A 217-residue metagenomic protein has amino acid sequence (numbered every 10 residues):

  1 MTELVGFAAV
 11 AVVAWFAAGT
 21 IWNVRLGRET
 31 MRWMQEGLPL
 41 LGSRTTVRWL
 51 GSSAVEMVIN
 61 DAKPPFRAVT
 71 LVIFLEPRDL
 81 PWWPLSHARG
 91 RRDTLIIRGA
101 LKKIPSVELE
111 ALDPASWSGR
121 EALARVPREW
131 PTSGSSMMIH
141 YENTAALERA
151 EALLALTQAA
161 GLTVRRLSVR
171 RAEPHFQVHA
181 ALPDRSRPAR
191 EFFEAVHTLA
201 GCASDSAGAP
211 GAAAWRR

Functional and structural regions predicted by a protein language model:
M1-T2, W215: N-terminal intrinsically disordered, low-complexity tails enriched in polar/charged
T2-A18: Single-pass alpha-helical transmembrane signal-anchor segments
A17-I21, L182: Short, charged/polar micro-motifs that form catalytic or ligand-binding hotspots
T20-R91: N-terminal topogenic membrane-targeting module
M34-L38, A195, L199-C202: Conserved short hydrophobic interaction patches
P65-E194: Structured extramembrane domains adjacent to transmembrane segments
T198, C202-R217: Extracytoplasmic/luminal low-complexity segments enriched in Pro/Gly and acidic/polar residues that act as flexible
